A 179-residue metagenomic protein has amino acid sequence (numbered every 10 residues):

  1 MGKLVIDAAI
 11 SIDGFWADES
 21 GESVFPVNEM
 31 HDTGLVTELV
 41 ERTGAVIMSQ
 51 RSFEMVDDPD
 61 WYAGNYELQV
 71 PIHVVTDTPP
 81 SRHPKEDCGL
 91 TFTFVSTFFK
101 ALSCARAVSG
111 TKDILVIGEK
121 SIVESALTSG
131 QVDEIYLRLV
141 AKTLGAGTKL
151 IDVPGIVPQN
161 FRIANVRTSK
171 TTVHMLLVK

Functional and structural regions predicted by a protein language model:
M1-K179: Enzymes that bind and transform nitrogen-containing heteroaromatic metabolites
